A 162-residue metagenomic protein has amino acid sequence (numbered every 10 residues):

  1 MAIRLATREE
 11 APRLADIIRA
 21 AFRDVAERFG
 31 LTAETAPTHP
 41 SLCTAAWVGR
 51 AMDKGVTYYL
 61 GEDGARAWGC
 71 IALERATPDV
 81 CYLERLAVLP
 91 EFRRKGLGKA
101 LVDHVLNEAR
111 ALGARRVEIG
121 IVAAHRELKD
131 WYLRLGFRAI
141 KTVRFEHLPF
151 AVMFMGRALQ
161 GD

Functional and structural regions predicted by a protein language model:
M1-I3: Extreme N-terminal starter segment of soluble prokaryotic enzymes
L5-A11, A15-E91, V102-E108, L112 (+2 more regions): Acetyl-CoA-dependent GNAT
P78-V80, R116, V152: A generic structural signal for beta-strand entry/edge sites
V88, V122-A123: Short amphipathic helical patch at the helix-1/turn junction of helix-turn-helix
G96-G98: Conserved G/P- and acidic residue-centered "switch" motifs that form tight phosphate/ATP-binding loops in soluble
L101, H125-L128: Conserved short alpha-helix immediately C-terminal to the canonical SAM/SAH-binding motif I of Rossmann-like
E118-V122, K129, L133, R138-F154: Conserved catalytic-core motifs of GNAT/GCN5-like acyltransferases
